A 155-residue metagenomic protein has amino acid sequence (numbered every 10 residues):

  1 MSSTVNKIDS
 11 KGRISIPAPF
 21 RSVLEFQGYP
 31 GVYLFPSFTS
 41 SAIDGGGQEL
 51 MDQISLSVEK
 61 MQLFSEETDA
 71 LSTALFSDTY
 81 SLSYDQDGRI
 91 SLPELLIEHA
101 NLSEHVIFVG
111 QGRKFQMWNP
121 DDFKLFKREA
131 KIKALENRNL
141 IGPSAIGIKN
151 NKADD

Functional and structural regions predicted by a protein language model:
M1-Q48: A positional/architectural concept
G12-I16, G45, G88-L92, L96 (+1 more regions): Short, structured motif recognition centered on aromatic/hydrophobic residues
F26-A42, E98-F123, L135: A short beta-strand-loop micro-motif that forms or neighbors metal/cofactor- and ligand-binding patches at active-site
A42-E66: A low-complexity, Ser/Thr/Gly/Pro-enriched, surface-exposed linker/loop concept that marks segments flanking
E59-I90, E94-I97: Short, solvent-exposed interaction modules
D121-D155: Short, Lys/Arg-rich amphipathic alpha-helical interaction segments that bind nucleic acids or acidic protein surfaces
